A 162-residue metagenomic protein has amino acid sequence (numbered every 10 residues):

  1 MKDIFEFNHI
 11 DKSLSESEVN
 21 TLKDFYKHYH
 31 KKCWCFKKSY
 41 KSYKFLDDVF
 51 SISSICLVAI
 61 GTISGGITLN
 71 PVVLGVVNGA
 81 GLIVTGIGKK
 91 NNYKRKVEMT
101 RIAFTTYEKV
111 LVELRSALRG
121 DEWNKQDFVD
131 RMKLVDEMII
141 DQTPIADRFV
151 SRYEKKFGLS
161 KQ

Functional and structural regions predicted by a protein language model:
M1-C56, I63, V73, G86-Q162: Conserved non-transmembrane functional hotspots
V58-G61, G81: A short beta-sheet element
L69-A80: Hydrophobic alpha-helical transmembrane segments
